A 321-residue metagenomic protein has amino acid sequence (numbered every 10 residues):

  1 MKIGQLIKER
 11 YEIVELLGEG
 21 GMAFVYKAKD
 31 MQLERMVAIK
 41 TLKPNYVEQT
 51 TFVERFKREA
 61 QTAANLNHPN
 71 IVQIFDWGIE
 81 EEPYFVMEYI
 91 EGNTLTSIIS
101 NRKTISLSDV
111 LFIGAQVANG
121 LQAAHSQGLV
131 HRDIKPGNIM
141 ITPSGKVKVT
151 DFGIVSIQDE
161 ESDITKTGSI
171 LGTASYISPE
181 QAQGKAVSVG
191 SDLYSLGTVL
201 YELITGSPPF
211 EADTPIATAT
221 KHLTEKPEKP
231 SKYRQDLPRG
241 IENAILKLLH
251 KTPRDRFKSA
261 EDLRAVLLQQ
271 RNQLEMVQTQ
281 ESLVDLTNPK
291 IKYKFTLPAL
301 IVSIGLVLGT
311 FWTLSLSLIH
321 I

Functional and structural regions predicted by a protein language model:
V14-G20, V25: Protein kinase glycine-rich loop
K43-N65: AlphaC helix of the eukaryotic protein kinase fold
T50, P143-A186: Activation segment of protein kinases
W77: Activation-segment/catalytic-loop signature of the eukaryotic protein kinase fold
E80-T94, I98: Conserved short submotifs of the Hanks-type protein kinase catalytic core that shape the nucleotide-binding pocket
I113-G114: Activation segment signature within eukaryotic-like protein kinase domains
N119-L129: Protein kinase catalytic-loop region centered on the HRD/HxD motif
H131, T173-L274: C-terminal lobe helix-coil module of Hanks-type protein kinase domains
